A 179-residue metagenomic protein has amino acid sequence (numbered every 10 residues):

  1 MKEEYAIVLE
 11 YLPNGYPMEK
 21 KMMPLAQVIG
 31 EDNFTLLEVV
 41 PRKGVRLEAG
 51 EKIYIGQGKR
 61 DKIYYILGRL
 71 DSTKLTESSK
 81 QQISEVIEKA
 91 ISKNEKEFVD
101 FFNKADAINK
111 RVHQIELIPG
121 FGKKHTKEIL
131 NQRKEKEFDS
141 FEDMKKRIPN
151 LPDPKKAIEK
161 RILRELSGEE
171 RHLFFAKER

Functional and structural regions predicted by a protein language model:
M1-S92: Structure-specific DNA junction-binding interface
P13, K89-L117, N131-R179: C-terminal extensions
G122-K123: Small-residue hinge/turn detector
T126-I129: Conserved hydrophobic/aromatic packing and binding residues within compact polymer-binding modules
